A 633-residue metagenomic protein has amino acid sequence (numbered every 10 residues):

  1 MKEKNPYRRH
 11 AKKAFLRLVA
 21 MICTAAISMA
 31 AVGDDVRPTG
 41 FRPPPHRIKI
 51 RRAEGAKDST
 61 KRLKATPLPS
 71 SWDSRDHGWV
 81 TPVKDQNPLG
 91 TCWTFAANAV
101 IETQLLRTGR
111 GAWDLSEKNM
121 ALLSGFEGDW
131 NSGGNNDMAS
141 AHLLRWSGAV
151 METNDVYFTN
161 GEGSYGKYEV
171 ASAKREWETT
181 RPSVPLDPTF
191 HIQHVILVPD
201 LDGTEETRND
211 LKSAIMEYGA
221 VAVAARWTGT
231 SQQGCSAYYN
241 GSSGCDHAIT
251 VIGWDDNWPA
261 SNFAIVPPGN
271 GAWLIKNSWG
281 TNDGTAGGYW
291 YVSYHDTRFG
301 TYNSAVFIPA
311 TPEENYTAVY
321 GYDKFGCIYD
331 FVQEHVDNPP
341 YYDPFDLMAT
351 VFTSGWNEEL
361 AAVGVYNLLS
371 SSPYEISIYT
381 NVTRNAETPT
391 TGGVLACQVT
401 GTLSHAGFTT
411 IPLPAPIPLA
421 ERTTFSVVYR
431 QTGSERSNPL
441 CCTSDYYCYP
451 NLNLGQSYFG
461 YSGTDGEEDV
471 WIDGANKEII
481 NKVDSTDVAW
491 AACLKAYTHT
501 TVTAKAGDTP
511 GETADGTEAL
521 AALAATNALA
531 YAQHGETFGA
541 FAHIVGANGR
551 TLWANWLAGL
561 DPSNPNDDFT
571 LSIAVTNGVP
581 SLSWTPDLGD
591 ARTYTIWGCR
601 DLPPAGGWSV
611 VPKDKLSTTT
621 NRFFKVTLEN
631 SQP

Functional and structural regions predicted by a protein language model:
M1-A14: N-terminal secretory signal peptides that target proteins for export/translocation
A30-D35, W72-D76, T311-D343, V502-H534: Boundary/junction segments of secreted and surface-exposed precursor proteins
V32-R75, E169: N-terminal zymogen propeptides
P67-S74, G78, T94-E102, D114 (+5 more regions): Predominantly the structural core of cysteine protease catalytic domains
A99, L106, W146-V150, W227-T230 (+10 more regions): Acidic glycine-/aspartate-rich tracts in secreted/extracellular proteins
S371-Q456: Aromatic- and Gly/Pro-enriched, solvent-exposed loop/edge beta-strand patches characteristic of beta-rich domains
Y429-V502: Short, surface-exposed beta-strand/loop patches at domain edges that form aromatic-rich interfacial subsites
V502-P633: Short, composition-biased motifs enriched in small/polar/acidic residues
